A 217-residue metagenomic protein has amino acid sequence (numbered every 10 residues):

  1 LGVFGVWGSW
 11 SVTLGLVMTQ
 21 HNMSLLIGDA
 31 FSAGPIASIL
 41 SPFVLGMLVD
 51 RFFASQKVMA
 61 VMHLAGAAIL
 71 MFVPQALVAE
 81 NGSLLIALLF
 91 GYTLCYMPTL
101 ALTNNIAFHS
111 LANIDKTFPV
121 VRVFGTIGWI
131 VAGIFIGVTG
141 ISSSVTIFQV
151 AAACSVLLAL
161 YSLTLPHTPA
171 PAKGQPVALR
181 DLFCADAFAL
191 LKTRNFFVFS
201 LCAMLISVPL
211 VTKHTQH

Functional and structural regions predicted by a protein language model:
L1, I69, N81-A101, I106 (+1 more regions): Hydrophobic core of transmembrane alpha-helices in multi-pass small-molecule transporters, especially MFS/SLC-type
L1-S38, N195-H217: Helix-loop boundary and gating motifs at the non-cytosolic
P35-F43, W129-I130: Residue-level signature of mid-helix packing/kink "hotspots" within the transmembrane helices of 12-pass Major
L40-A54, T139-G140: Helix-to-loop junctions at the C-terminal end of transmembrane segments in multipass secondary transporters
D50-L64: Cytoplasmic membrane-interface "Motif A"-like loop-to-helix N-cap segments of 12-TM Major Facilitator Superfamily
L64-A79: C-terminal ends and interior cores of transmembrane alpha-helices in multi-pass membrane transporters/permeases
A132, I147-T164: Symmetry-related core transmembrane helices of the 12-TM Major Facilitator Superfamily/SLC fold
L165-S200: Juxtamembrane intracellular "pre-TM" segments in multi-pass secondary transporters
